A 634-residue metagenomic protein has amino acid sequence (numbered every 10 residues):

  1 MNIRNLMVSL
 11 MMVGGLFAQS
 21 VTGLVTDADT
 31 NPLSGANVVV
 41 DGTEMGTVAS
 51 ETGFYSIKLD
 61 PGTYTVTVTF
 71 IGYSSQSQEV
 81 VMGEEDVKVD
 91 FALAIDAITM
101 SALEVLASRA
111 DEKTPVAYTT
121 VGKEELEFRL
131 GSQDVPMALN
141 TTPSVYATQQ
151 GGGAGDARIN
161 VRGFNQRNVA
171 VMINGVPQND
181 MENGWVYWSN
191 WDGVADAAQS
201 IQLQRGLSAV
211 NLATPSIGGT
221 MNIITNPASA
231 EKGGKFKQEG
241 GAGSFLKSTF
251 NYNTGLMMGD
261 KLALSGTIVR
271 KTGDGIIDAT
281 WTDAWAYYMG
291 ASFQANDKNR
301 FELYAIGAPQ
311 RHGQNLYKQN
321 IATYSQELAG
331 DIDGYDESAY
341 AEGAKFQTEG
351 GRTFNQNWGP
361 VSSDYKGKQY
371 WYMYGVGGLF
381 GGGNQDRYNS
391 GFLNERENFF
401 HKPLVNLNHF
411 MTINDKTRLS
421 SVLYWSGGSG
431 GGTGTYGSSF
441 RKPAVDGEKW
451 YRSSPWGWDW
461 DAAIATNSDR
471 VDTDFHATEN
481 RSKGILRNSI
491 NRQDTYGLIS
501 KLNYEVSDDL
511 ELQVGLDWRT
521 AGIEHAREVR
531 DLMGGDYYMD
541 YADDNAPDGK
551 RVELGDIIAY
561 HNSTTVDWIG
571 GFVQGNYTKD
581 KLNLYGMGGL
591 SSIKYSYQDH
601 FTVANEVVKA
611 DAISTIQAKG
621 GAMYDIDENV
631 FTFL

Functional and structural regions predicted by a protein language model:
N37-D41, T69-Y73, G83-F128, Q166: Short, acidic, small-residue-rich periplasmic hinge/interaction motif at the N-terminus of Gram-negative outer-membrane
T43-F54: Short, acidic Ser/Thr/Gly-rich low-complexity loop/linker segments typical of extracellular and cell-surface proteins
S56-K58, P177-R205, I224-T225, D333: Short acidic/polar hinge/loop motifs at secondary-structure boundaries that mediate gating or recognition
D86-A92, V135-A138, A157-N160, M172 (+4 more regions): N-terminal periplasmic accessory domains that precede and gate Gram-negative outer-membrane beta-barrel machines
P136-P177, Q199: Extracytoplasmic beta-strand/coil segments of soluble accessory domains associated with Gram-negative outer-membrane
G233, G240-T272, I277-N315, Y324-Q326 (+3 more regions): Transmembrane beta-barrel wall of Gram-negative outer-membrane proteins
Q238-S244, T254, R270-D274, G307-R311 (+4 more regions): Transmembrane beta-strands of outer-membrane beta-barrel pores
I485, E511-T632: Signature of Gram-negative outer-membrane beta-barrel scaffolds
